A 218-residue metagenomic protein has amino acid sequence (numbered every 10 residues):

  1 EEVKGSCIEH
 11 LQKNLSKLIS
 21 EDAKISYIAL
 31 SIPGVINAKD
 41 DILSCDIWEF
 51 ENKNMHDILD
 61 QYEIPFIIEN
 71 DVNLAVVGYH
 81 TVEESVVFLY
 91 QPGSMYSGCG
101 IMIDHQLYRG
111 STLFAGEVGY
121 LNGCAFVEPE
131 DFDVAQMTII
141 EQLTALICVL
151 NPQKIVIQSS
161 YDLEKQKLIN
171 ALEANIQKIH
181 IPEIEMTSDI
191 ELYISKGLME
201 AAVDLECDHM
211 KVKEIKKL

Functional and structural regions predicted by a protein language model:
E2-G78, S85, L168-N175: Glycine-rich phosphate-binding loop and adjoining helix at the ATP-binding site of ATP-dependent phosphoryl-transfer
E2-I25, G123-A202: Adenine-nucleotide phosphate-binding core of ATP-dependent small-molecule kinases
K4-C7, H56, I64-P152: Glycine/GP-enriched mid-protein hinge/lid loop-to-helix segment characteristic of carbohydrate kinases
S31-G34, Y90-P92, Q158-Y161: Structural motif
N37-A38, Y96, E164: Short glycine-rich, flexible loops that bind phosphorylated cofactors or substrates
E49-E51, I103-G110, I176-K178: A short, gly/pro- and small-residue-rich
E69-V82, H180-L218: Glycine-rich phosphate-binding/hydrolytic loop that grips phosphoryl groups
G110-S111, K167, D208: Extended hydrophobic-aromatic, low-complexity segments
